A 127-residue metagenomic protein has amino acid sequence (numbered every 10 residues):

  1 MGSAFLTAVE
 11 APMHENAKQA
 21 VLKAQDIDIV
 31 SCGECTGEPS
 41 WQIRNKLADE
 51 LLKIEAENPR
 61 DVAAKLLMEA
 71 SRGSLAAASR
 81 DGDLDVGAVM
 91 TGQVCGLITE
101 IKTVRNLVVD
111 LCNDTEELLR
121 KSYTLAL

Functional and structural regions predicted by a protein language model:
M1-L127: Conserved active-site-proximal phosphate/metal-binding subdomains
